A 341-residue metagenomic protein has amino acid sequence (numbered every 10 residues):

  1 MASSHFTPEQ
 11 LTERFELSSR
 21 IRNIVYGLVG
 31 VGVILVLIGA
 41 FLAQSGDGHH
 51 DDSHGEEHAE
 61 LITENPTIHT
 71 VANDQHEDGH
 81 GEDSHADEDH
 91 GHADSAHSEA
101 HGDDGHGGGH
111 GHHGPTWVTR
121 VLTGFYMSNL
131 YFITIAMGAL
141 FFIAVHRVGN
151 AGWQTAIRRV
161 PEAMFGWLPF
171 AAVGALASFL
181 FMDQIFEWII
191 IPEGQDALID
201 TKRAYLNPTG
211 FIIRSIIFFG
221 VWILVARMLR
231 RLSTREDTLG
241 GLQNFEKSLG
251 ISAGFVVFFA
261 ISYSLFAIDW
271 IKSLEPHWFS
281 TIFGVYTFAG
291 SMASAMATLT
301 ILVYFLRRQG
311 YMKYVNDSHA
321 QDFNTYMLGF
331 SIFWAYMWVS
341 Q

Functional and structural regions predicted by a protein language model:
A2-D51, G114-R120: N-terminal signal-anchor module of multipass membrane proteins
T7-S19, W153-I157, T238-F245, K313-N316: Cytosolic juxtamembrane amphipathic/interface segments immediately preceding and feeding into a transmembrane helix
R14-S19, H110-F125, L198-G210, Q243 (+1 more regions): Membrane-interface segments at the starts/ends of alpha-helical transmembrane spans
V25, S84-A93, S98-G107, P208-G210 (+1 more regions): Long, contiguous internal "core" modules enriched in hydrophobic/ aromatic residues
G30-L37, F165-M182, G329-W338: Hydrophobic alpha-helical membrane-insertion segments
F41-E60, N129-T238, F255: Transmembrane-helix bundle segments that line or gate the permeation/cavity pathway in multi-pass membrane proteins
L42-R120: Low-complexity, proline/glycine-enriched hydrophobic segments characteristic of transmembrane helices
R120-G152, G284-L306: Alpha-helical transmembrane segments and their immediate interhelical/interface regions in integral membrane proteins
